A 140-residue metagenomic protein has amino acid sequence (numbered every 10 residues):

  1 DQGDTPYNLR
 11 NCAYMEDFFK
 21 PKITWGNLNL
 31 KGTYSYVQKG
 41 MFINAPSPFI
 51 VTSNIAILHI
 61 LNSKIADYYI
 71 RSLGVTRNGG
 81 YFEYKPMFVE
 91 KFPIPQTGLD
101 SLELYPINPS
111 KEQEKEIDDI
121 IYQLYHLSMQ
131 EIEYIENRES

Functional and structural regions predicted by a protein language model:
D1-D100, Q123: Polybasic, glycine- and aromatic-enriched phosphate-binding surface used to engage nucleic acids
I94-S140: Non-catalytic DNA-recognition/assembly elements of restriction-modification systems
